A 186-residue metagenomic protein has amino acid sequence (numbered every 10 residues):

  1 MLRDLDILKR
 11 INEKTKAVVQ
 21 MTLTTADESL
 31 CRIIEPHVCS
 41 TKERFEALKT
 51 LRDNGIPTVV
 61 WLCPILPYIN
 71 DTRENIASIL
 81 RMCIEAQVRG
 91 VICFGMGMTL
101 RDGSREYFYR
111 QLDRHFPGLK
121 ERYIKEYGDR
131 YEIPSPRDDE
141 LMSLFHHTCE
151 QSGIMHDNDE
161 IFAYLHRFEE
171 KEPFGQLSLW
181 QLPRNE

Functional and structural regions predicted by a protein language model:
M1-E126, R130-I133: Conserved AdoMet/S-adenosylmethionine-binding subsite of the radical SAM
Q111-E186: C-terminal accessory extensions appended to soluble enzyme cores
